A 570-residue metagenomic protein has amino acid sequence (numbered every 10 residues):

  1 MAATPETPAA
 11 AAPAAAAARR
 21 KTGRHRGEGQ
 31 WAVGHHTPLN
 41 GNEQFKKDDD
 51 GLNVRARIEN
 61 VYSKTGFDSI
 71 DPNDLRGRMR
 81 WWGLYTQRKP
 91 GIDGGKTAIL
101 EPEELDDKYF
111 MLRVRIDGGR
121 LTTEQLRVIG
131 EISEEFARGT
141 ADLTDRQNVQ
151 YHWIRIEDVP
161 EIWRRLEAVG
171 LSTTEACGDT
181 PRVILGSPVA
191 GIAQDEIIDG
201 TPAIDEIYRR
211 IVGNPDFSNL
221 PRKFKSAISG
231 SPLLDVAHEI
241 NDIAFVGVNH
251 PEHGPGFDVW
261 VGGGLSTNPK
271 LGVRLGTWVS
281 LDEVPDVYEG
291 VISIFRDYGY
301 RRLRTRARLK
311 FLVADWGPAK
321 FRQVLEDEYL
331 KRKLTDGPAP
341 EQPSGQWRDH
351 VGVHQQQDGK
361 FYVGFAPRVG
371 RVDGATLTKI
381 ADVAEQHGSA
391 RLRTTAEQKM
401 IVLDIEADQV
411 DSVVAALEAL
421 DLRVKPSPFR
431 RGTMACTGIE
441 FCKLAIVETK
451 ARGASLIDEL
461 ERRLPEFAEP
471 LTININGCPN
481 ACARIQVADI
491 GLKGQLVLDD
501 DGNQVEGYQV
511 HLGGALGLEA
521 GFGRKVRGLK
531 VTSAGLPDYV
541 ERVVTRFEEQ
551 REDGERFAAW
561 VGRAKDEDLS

Functional and structural regions predicted by a protein language model:
A2-S570: Peripheral terminal and linker regions in Fe-S/redox and tRNA-modifying enzymes
